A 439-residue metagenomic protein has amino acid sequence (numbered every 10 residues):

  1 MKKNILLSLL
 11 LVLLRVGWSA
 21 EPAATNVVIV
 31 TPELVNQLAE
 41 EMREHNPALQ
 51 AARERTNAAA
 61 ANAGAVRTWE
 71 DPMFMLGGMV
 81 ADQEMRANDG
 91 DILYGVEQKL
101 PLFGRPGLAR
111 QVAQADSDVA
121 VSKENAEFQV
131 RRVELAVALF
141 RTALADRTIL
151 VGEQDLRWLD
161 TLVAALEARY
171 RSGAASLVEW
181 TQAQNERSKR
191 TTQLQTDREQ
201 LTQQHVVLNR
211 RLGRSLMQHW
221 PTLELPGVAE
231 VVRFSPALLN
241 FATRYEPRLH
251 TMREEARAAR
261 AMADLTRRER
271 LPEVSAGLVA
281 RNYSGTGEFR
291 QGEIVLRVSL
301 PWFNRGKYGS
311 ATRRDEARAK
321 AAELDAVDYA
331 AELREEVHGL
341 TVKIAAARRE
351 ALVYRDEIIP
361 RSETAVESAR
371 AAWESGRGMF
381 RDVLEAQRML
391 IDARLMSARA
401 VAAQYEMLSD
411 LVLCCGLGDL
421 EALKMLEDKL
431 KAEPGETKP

Functional and structural regions predicted by a protein language model:
K2-S8: Sec-dependent signal peptide recognition, specifically the positively charged N-region followed immediately by
K3, A126-T243, L340-K343, A347 (+3 more regions): Periplasmic alpha-helical coiled-coil/stalk elements that build and connect Gram-negative outer-membrane
S8-R15: Bacterial N-terminal signal peptides
E21-V27, M396-P439: Acidic, low-complexity, intrinsically disordered peripheral segments
V28, N36-R43, A175, E179-W180 (+5 more regions): Amphipathic alpha-helical coiled-coil scaffold segments and their short linker/junction regions
T31-Q37, P72-E127, H250-Y329, M379: Small/polar-residue-enriched beta-strand and adjacent coil segments characteristic of outer-membrane beta-barrel
L38, M42-H45, A52, K99 (+23 more regions): Amphipathic alpha-helical coiled-coil segments and their boundaries
H45-E84, G90: N-terminal, post-signal-peptide region of Sec/Tat-exported proteins
